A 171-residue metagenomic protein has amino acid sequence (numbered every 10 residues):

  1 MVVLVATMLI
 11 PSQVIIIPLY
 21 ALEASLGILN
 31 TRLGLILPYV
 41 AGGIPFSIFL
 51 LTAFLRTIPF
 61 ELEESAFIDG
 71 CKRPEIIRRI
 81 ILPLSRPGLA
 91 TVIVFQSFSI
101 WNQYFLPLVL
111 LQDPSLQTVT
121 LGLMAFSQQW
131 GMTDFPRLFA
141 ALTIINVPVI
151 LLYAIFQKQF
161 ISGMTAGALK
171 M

Functional and structural regions predicted by a protein language model:
M1-M171: A structural signal for multi-pass alpha-helical bundles of membrane permease subunits that mediate small-molecule
